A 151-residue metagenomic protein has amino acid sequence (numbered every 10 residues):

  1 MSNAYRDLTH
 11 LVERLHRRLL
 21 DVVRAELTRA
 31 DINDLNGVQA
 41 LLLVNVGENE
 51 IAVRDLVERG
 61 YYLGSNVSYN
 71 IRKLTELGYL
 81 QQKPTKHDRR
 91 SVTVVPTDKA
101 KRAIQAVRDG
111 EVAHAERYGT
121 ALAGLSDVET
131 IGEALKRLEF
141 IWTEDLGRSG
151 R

Functional and structural regions predicted by a protein language model:
M1, L125-R151: C-terminal regulatory/oligomerization modules of transcriptional regulators
M1-D34, E129: N-terminal leader segment of winged-helix/HTH proteins
A4, V38-Q39, K99, D127: N-terminal positioning helix adjacent to the helix-turn-helix/winged-helix DNA-binding module
V12-L15, L19-V22, E26, G60 (+2 more regions): Alpha-helical linker/hinge and terminal dimerization helices associated with HTH transcriptional regulators
V22-L63: N-terminal helix-turn-helix DNA-binding core of bacterial DNA-binding proteins
L43, L56, N70, L74-L77: Basic amphipathic alpha-helical segments that dock to polyanions
R72-T130: Charged, amphipathic alpha-helical coiled-coil/dimerization segments
